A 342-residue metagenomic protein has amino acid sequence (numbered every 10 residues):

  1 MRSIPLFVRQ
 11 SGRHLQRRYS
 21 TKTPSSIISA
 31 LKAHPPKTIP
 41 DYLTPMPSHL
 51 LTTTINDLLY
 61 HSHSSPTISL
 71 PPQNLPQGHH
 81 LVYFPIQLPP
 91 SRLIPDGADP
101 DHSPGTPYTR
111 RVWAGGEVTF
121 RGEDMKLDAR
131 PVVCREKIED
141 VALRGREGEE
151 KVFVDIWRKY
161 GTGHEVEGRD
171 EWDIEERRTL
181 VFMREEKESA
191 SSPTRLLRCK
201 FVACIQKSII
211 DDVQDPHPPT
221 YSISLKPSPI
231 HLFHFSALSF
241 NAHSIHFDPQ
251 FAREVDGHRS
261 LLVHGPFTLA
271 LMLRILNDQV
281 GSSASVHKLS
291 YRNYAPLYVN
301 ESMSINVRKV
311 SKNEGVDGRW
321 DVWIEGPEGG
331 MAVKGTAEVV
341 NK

Functional and structural regions predicted by a protein language model:
R2-I4, R9, R13-V133, V286: Hydrophobic, proline/glycine-rich low-complexity stretches
S20-F84, R178-V263: Catalytic strand-loop segment that frames the active site of acyl-thioester-processing enzymes
T21-K37, A114-P227, N293-K342: HotDog/MaoC-like acyl-thioester-processing domains
S48, T179, P266, L273 (+1 more regions): Residues within alpha-helical segments
N56, A142-L143, N277-G281: Hydrophobic/aromatic-lined pockets within catalytic cores
P229-D321: Acidic/His-leaning functional-site neighborhoods
